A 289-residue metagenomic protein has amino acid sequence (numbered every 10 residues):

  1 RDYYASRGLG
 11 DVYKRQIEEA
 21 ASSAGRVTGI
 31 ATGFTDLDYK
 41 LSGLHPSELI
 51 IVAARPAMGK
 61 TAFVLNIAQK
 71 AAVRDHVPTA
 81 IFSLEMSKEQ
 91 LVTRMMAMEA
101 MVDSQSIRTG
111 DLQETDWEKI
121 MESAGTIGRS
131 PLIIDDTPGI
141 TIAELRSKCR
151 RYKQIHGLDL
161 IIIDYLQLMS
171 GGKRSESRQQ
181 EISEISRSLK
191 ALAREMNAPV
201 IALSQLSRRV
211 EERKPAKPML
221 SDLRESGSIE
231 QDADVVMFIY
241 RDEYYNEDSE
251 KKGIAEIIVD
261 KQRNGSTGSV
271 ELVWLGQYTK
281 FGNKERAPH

Functional and structural regions predicted by a protein language model:
D2-Y13: Single conserved hydrophobic/aromatic residue that forms the stacking wall/gate of nucleotide- or nucleobase-binding
R15-D38: N-terminal pre-Walker A segment at the start of P-loop NTPase domains
I30, L41-S47: Phosphate-binding P-loop
Y39, K70, R74-G157, G171 (+1 more regions): Cytosolic-facing regulatory segments adjacent to core modules
P56: The conserved Walker
K60: Conserved lysine of the Walker
I142-L158, R187-N197, R208-H289: C-terminal regions of RecA-like/P-loop NTPase motor modules
L158-A202: Helical hairpin unit composed of two closely spaced alpha helices linked by a short loop
